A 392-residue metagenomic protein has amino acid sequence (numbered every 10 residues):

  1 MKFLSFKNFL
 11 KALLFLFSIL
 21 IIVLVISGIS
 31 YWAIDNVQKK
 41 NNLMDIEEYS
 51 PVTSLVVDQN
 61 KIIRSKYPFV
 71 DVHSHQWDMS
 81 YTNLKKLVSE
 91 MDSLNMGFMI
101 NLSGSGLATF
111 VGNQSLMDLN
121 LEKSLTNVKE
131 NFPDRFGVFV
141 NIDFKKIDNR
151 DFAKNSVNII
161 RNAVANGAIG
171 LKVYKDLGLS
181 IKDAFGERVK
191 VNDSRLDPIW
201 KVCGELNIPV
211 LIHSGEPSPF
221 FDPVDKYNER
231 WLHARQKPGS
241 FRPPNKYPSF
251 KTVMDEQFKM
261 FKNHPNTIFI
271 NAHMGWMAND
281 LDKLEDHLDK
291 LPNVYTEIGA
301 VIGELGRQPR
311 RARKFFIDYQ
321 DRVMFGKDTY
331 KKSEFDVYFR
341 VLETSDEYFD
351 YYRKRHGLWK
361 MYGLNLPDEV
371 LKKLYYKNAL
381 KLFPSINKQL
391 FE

Functional and structural regions predicted by a protein language model:
K2-V23: N-terminal Sec-pathway targeting helices
W32-N127: An N-terminally biased module of ancient metal coordination in phosphate/nucleic-acid-related enzymes
D45-E48, K66, S218-P244, Y295 (+1 more regions): Active-site gating loops and adjacent loop-to-helix segments of metal-dependent hydrolytic enzymes
Q59-R64, L87-N95, E122-R135, N158-A168 (+4 more regions): Acidic (Asp/Glu)-rich catalytic clusters
V70-S74, F98-N101, F136-V140, L171-V173 (+4 more regions): Hydrophobic faces of well-ordered beta-strands that scaffold small-molecule active sites in alpha/beta enzyme cores
H75-L84, G106-L119, K145-K154, I181 (+4 more regions): Acidic-and-aromatic substrate-binding clefts and catalytic sites of carbohydrate-active enzymes
S80-Y81, V88, N245, F250-E392: H/E-rich (His + Asp/Glu) clusters that bind or coordinate divalent metals
S115-S240: Active-site gating/metal-coordination segments in enzymes
